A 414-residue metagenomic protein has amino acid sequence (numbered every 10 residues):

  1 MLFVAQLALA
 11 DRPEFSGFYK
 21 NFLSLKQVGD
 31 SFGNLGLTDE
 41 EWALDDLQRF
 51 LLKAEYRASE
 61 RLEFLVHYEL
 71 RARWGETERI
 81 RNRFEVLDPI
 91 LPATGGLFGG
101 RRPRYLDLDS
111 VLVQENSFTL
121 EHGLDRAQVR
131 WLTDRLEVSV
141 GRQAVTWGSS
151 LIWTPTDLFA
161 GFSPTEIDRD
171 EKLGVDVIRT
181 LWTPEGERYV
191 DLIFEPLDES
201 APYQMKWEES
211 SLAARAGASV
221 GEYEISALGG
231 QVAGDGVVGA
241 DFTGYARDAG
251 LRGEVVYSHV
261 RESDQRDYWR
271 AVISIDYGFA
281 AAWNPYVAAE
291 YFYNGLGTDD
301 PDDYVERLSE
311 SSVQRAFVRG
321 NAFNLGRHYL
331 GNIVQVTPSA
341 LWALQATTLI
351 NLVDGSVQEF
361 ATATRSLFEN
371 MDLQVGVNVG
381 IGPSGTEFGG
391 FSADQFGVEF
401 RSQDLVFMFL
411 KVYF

Functional and structural regions predicted by a protein language model:
A10-T38, D46, V66, R188: Transmembrane beta-strand segments of Gram-negative outer membrane beta-barrel proteins
P13, E60-F64, R135-V138, E187-V190 (+5 more regions): Repeated loop/turn-to-beta-strand initiation elements of outer-membrane beta-barrel proteins
N21-Q27, L70-W74, T133-R135, R142-T146 (+9 more regions): Transmembrane beta-strands of outer-membrane beta-barrel pores
L44-Q48, L120-D125, L132-D134, K172-D176 (+6 more regions): Residues that define the transmembrane beta-barrel architecture of outer-membrane proteins
Q48-Y56, R126-W131, I178-W182, A214-A218 (+5 more regions): Residues on the lipid-exposed face of transmembrane beta-strands in outer-membrane beta-barrel proteins
E55, E60-V190, E195, A218 (+1 more regions): Outer membrane beta-barrel
D248-L349: Detector for outer-membrane/organellar transmembrane beta-barrel domains, recognizing the amphipathic beta-strand
G397-F414: Outer-membrane beta-barrel "beta-signal"
